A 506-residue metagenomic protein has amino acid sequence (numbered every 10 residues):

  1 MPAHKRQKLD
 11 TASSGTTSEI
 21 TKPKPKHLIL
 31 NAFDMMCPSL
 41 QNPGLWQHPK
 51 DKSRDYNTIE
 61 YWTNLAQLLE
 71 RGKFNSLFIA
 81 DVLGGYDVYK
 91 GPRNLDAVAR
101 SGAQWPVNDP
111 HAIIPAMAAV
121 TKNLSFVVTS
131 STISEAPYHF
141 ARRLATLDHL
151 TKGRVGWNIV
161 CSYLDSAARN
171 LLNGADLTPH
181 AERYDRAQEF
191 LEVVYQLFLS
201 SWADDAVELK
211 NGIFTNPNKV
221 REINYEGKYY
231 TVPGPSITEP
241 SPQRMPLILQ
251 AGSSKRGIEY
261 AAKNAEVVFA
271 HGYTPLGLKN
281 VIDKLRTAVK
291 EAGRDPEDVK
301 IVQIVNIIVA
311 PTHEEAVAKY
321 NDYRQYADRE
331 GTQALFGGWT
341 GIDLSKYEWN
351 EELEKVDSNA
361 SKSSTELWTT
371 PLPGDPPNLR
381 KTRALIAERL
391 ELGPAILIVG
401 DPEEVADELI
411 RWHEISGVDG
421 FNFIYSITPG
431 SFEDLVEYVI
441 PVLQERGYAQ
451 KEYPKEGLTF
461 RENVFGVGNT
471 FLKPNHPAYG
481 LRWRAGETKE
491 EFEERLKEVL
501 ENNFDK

Functional and structural regions predicted by a protein language model:
P2-K506: N-terminal glycine-rich cofactor-binding segment that shapes the pocket for flavin-like pterin cofactors
